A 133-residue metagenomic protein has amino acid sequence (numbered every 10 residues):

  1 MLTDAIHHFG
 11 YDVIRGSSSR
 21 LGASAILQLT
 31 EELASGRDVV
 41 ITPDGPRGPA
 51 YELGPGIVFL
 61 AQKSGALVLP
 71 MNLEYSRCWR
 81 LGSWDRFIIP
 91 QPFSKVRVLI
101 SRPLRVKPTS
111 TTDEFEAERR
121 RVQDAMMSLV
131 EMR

Functional and structural regions predicted by a protein language model:
M1-A25, S64, R80: Catalytic core of membrane glycerolipid acyltransferases/transacylases, capturing the structured, soluble-facing
G16, T42, P70-L73: Generic beta-sheet signal
L21, G48, Y75-S76: Positions that flank functional sites
S24-L29, E114: Short acidic active-site motifs
Q28-L60, S64: Catalytic-site beta-strand/loop segments enriched in glycine and acidic/polar residues
A34, A117-R133: Membrane-interfacial terminal anchoring regions of lipid-handling membrane enzymes
E52-T111: A cross-family acyltransferase "interaction/gating" segment
